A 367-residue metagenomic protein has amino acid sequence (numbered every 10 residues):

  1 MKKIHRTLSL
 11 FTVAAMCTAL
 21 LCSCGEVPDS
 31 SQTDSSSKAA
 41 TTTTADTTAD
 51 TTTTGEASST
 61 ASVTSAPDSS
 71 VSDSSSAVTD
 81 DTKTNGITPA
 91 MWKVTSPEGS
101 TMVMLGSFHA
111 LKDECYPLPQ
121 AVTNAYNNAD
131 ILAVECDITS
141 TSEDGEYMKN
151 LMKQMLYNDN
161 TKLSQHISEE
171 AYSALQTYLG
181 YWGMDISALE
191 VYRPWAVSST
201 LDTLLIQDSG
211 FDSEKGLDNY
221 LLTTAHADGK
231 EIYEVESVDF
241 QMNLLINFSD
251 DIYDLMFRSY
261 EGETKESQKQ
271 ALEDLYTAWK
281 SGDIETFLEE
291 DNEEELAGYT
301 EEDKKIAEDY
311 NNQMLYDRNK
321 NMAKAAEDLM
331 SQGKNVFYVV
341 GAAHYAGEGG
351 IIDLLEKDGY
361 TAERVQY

Functional and structural regions predicted by a protein language model:
K2-I4, P89-A90, L118-Q120, A323-K324: A generic local structural motif
K3-P28: Sec-dependent N-terminal signal peptides of Gram-positive bacterial secreted proteins and lipoproteins
C22-T33, S37-A49: Bacterial lipoprotein signal-peptidase II cleavage site
S31-Q32, K38, T60, V71-A77 (+2 more regions): Phosphate-group recognition and catalysis centered on beta-loop-alpha active-site segments
T52-V94: N-terminal low-complexity, Pro/Thr/Ser-rich intrinsically disordered segments that act as propeptides or flexible
T79-D80, A90-Y310, M314: Structured, acidic catalytic/metal-binding patches in enzyme active sites
N85, S96-P97, M330-Q332: Extracellular/periplasmic catalytic domains that process cell-envelope and extracellular macromolecules
D303-Y367: A cross-kingdom marker for long, charged
